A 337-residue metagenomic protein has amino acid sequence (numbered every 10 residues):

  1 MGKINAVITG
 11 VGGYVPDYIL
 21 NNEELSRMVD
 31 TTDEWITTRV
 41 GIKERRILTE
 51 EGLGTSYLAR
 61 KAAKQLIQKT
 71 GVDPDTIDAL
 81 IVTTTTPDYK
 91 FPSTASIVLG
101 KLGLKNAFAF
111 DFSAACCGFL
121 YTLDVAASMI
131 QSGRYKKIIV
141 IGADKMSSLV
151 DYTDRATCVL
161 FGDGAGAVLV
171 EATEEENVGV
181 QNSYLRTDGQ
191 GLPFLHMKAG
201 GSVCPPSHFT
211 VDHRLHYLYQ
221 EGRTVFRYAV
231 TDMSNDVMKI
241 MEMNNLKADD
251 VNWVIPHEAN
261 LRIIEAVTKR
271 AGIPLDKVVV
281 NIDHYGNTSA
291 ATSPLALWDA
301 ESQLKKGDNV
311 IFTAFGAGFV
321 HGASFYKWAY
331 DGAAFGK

Functional and structural regions predicted by a protein language model:
M1-E50, D154-R227, T231, N235 (+1 more regions): Condensing-enzyme catalytic core mediating Claisen C-C bond formation in acyl metabolism
T9, T83, S113, I138-D144 (+3 more regions): Short beta-strand segments
L20, F91-S93, V150-D154, H321-F325: Short acidic, glycine/serine/threonine-rich loops at helix termini
V29-T38, Y89-G103, I139-M146, S202-T210 (+1 more regions): Acidic-glycine-rich active-site phosphate/pyrophosphate-binding loop
I42-E44, T76-I81, G100-S113, L149-T153 (+1 more regions): Glycine/charged-rich beta-loop-alpha catalytic/anionic-binding loops adjacent to active sites
S56, R60-A63, I67, T86-P87 (+6 more regions): Claisen-condensing/thiolase-fold acyl-transfer catalytic domains that form or cleave C-C bonds in fatty acid
D75-T83, A248-H257: Short glycine-rich phosphate-binding loop at a beta-alpha junction
Q131-A165: Flexible, glycine-rich active-site loops centered on histidine and acidic residues that chelate a metal or position
